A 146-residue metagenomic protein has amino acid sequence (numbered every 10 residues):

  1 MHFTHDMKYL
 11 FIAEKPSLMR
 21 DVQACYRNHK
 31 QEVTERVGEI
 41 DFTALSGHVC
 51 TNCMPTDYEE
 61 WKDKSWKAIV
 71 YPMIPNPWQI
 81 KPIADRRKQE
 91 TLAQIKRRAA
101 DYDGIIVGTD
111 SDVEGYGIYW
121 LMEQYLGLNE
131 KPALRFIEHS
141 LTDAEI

Functional and structural regions predicted by a protein language model:
M1-I146: Intrinsically disordered, low-complexity regulatory segments
